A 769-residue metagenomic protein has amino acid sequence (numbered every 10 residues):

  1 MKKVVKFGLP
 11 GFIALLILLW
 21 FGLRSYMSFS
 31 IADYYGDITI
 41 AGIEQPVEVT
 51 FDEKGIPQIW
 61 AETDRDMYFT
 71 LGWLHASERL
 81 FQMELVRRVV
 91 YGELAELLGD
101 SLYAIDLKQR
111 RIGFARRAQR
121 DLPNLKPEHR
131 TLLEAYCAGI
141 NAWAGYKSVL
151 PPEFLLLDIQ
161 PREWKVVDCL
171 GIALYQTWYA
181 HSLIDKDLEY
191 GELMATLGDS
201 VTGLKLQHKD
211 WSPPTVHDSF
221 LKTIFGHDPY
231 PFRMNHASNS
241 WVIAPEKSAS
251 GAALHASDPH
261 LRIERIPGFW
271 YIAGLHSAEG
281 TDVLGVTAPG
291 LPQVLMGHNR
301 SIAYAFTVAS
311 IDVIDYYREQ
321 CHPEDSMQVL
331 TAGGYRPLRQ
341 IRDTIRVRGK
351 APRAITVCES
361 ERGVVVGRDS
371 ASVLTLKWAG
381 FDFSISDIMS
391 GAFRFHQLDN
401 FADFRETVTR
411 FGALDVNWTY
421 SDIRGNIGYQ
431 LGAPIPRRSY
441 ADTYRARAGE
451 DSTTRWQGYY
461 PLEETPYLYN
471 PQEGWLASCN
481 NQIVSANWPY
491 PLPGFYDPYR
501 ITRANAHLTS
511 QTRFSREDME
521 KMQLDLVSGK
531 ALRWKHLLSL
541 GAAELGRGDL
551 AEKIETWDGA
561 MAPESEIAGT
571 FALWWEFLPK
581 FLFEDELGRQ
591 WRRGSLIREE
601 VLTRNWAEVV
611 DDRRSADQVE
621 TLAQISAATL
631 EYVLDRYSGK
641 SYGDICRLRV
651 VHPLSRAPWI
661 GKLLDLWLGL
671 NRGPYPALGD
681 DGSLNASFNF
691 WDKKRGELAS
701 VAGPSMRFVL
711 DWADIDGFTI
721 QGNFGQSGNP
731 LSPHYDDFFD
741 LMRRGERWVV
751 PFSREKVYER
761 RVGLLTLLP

Functional and structural regions predicted by a protein language model:
K2-I38: N-terminal type II signal-anchor transmembrane helix that functions as the membrane-insertion/stop-transfer segment
L23-L254, P259-R262, I266, A273 (+2 more regions): Substrate-recognition/specificity elements adjacent to catalytic centers across diverse enzyme folds
T70, R117-R130, K377, M389-F395 (+3 more regions): Second-shell loop/turn segments in exported
V90, F114, A118, H129-G139 (+6 more regions): Stable alpha-helical elements in mature extracytoplasmic
L275-Q293, G297-S301, F306-S452: Glycine- and hydrophobic-rich flexible loops that cap the catalytic core of alpha/beta enzyme folds
A413-Q511, F577-F581: Hydrophobic alpha-helical segments
Y490-I501, N505-D549, T629-P769: Terminal end segments
E576-R656: Charged, long alpha-helical assembly modules
